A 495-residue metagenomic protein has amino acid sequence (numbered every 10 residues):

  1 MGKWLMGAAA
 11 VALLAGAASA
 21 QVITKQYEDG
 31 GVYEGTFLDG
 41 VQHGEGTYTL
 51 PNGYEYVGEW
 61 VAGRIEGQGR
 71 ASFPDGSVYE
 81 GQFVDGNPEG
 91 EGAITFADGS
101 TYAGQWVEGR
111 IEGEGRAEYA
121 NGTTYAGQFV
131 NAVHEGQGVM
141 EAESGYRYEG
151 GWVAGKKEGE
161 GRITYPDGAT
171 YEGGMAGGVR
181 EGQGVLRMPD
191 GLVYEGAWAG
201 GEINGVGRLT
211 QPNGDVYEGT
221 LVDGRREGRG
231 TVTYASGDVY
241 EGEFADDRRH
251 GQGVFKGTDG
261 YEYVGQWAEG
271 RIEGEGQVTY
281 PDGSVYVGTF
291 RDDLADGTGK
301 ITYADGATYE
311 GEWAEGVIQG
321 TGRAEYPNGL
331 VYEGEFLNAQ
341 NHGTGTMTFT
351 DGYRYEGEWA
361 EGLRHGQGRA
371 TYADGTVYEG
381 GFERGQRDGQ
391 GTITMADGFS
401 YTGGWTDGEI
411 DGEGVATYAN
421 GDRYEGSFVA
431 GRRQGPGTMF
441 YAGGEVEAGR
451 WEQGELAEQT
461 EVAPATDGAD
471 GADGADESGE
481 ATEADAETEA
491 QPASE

Functional and structural regions predicted by a protein language model:
G2-S19: Gram-negative bacterial Sec-dependent N-terminal signal peptides
A20-E55: N-terminal segments that cap or nucleate solenoid repeat domains
Q21-T24, D29-G30, G443, E447-A448 (+1 more regions): Intrinsic low-complexity/IDR segments
V32-Q42, Y56-E66, Y79-E89, Y102-E112 (+15 more regions): Conserved anchor residues at repeat-unit boundaries in beta-strand-based tandem repeats, strongest for the MORN repeat
T47, R70, A93-T95, R116 (+14 more regions): Extracellular beta-strand solenoid repeats
E455-E495: Compositionally biased, proline/threonine/alanine/serine-rich low-complexity intrinsically disordered stretches
